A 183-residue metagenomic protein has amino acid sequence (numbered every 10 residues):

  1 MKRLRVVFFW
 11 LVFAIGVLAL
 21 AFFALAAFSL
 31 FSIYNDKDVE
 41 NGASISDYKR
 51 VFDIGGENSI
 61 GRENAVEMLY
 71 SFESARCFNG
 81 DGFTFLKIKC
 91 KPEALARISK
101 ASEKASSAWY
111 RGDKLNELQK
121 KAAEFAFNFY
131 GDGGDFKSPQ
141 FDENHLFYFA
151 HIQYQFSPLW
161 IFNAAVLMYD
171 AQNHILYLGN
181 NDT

Functional and structural regions predicted by a protein language model:
M1-F23: N-terminal Sec-pathway targeting helices
V6-F9, D53, F147: Short amphipathic alpha-helical "recognition" segments used for binding
F9-V12, E40, C90, K114: Non-membrane alpha-helical secondary structure
W10, V17, F52, L118-Q119: Generic signature of intrinsically disordered, low-complexity, basic-rich segments and short cationic peptides
L11, L86-I88, L167, L176: Hydrophobic beta-strand residues in large extracellular and virion-surface proteins
A19-S106: N-terminal export/targeting and maturation segments
A94-L176, N180-D182: Functional cores of ribonucleases/endoribonucleases
